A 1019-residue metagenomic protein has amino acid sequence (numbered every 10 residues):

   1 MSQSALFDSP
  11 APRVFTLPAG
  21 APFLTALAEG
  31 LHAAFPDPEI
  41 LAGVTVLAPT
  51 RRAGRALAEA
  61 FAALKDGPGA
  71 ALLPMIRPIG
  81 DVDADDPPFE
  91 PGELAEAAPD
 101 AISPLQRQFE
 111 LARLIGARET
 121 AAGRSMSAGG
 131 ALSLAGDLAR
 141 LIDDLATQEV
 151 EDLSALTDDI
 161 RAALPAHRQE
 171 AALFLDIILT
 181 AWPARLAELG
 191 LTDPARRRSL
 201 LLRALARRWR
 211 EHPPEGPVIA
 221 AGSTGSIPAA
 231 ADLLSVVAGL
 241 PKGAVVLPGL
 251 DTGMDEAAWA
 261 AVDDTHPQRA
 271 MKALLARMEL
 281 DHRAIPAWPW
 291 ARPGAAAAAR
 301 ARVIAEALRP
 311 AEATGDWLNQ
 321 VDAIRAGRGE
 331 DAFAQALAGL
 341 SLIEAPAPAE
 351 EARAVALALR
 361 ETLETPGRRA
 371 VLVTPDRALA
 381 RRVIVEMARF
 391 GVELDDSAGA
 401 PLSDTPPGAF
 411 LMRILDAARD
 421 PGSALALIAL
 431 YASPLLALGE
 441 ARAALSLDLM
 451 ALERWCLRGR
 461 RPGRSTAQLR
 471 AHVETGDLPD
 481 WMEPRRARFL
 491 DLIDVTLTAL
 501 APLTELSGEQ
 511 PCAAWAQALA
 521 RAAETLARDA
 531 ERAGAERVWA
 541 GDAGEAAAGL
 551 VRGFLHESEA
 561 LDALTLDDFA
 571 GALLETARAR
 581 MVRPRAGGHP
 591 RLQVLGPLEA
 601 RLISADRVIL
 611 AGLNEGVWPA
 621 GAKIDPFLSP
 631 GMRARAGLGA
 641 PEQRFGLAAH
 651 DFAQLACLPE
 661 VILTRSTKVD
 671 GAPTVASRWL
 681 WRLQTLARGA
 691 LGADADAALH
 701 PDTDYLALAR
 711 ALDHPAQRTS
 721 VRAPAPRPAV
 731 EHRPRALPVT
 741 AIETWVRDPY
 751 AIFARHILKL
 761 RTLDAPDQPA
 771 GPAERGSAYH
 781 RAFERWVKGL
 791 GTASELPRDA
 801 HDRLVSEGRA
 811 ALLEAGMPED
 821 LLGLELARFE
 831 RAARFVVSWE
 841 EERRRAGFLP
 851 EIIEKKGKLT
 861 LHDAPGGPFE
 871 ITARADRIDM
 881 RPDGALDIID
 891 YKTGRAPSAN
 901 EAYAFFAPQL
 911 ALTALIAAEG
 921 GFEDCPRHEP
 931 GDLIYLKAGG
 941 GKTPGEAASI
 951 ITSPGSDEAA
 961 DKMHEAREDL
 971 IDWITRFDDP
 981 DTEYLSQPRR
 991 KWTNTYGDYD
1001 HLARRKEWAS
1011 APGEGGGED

Functional and structural regions predicted by a protein language model:
M1-P797, H801, V805, R809-A815 (+7 more regions): Polyanion-engaging groove/track-forming segments
A527, E531, G671, R718-D1019: RecB-family 4Fe-4S metal-dependent nuclease core
